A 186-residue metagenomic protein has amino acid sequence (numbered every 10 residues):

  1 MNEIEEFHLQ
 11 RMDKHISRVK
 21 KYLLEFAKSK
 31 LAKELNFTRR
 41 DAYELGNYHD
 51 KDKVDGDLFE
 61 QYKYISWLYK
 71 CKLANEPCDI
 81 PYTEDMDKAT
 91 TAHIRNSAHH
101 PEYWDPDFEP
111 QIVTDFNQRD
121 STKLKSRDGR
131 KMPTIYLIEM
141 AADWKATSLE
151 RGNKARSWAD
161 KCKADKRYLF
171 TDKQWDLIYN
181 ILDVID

Functional and structural regions predicted by a protein language model:
M1-D186: Metal-dependent phosphohydrolase cores
